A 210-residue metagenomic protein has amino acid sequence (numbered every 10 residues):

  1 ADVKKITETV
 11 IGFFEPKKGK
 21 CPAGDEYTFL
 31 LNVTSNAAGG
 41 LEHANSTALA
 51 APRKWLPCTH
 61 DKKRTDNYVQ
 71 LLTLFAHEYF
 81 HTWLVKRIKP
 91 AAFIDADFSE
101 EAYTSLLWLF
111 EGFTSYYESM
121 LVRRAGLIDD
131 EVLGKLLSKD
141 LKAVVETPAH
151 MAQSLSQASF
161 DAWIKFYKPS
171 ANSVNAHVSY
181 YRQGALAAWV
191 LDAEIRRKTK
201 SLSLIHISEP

Functional and structural regions predicted by a protein language model:
A1-L107: Juxtacatalytic substrate-recognition/specificity segment
G12-A23, K89-A91, R123-D130, I195-L202: Surface-exposed helix-capping loop/turn segments at secondary-structure junctions
L74, K135, R182-W189, A193: Feature representing long, continuous alpha-helical segments
L84, I88, E146, K168 (+1 more regions): Hydrophobic alpha-helix feature that most strongly marks membrane-spanning transmembrane helices and their immediate
I88-D97, E101-R182: Acidic/His/Gly-enriched intrinsically disordered linker/tail segments that often contain short helix/coil "MoRF-like"
Y116-R123, L186-R197: Short glycine/serine- and small hydrophobic-enriched flexible loop segments
L202-P210: Residue-level detector of conserved catalytic or cofactor/ligand-binding positions in enzyme active sites
